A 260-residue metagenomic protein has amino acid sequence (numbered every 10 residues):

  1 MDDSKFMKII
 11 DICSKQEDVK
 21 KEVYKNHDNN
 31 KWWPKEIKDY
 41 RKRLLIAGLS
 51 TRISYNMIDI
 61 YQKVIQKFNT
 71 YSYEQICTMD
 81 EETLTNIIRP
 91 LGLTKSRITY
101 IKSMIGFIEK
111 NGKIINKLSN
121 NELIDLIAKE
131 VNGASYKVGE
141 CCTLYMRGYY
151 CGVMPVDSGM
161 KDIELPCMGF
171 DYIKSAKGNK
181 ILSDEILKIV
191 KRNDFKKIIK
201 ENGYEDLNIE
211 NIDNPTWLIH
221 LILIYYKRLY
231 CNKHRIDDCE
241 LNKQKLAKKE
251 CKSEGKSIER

Functional and structural regions predicted by a protein language model:
M1-K117, Y204-D213, I219-R260: N-terminal polyanion-binding entry modules of DNA glycosylases/AP lyases and select other DNA-binding proteins
D3-F6, N120-L123, L182-S183, R192-K196 (+1 more regions): Short amphipathic alpha-helical segments that mediate assembly, nucleic-acid/protein binding, or membrane association
R41, E140, I199-K200: Short acidic (Asp/Glu) and glycine-rich catalytic loops that position anionic groups and cofactors
L45-S50, I101, L118-Y172, G178-E185: Catalytic DNA-binding helix-loop module of base-excision-repair DNA glycosylases/AP lyases
S54, N69-T70, G148, G169-F170 (+2 more regions): Residue-level recognition of short, structured coil/turn motifs that connect secondary structure elements
K137, W217-L218: Short gly/pro-enriched beta-turn/loop segments at secondary-structure junctions
E164-L165, G169, I173-D206, E210 (+1 more regions): Accessory, usually C-terminal, subdomains that scaffold auxiliary metal cofactors
